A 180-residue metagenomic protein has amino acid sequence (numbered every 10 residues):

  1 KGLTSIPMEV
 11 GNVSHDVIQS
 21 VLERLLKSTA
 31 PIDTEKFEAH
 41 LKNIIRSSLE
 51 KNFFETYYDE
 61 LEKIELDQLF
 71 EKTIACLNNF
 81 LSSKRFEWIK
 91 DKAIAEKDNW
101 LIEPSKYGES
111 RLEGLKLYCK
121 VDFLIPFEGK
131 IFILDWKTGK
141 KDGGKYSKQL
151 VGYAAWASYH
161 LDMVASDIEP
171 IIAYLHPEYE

Functional and structural regions predicted by a protein language model:
K1, N12-E23, A155: Short, hydrophobic/amphipathic alpha-helical patches that form generic packing surfaces within helical domains
K1-P7: C-terminal, charged and often intrinsically disordered regions of DNA end-processing helicases and nucleases
G2, F54-Y58, E180: Short His/Asp/Glu-rich catalytic/ion-coordination signatures at enzyme active sites or charged loops
T4, D59, K63, G139 (+1 more regions): Active-site oxyanion-binding pockets that recognize sulfate/phosphate
P7-G11, T34, M163-S166: Alpha-helix N-cap/helix-initiation sites
E9-V13, Q68, K72, Y118 (+2 more regions): Generic recognition of stable, solvent-exposed alpha-helical segments in well-folded globular domains
V17-P104: A non-catalytic, helix-rich entry segment at domain boundaries
W100-E180: Mg2+/Mn2+-dependent nuclease catalytic core
